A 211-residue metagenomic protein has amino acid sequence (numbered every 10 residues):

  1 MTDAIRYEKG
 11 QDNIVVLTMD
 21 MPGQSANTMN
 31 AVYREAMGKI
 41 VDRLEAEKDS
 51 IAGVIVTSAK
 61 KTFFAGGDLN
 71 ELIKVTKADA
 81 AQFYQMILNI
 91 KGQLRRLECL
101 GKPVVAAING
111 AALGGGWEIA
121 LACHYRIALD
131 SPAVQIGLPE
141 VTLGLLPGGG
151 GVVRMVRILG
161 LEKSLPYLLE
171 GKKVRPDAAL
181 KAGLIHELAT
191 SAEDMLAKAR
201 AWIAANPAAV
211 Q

Functional and structural regions predicted by a protein language model:
M1-D20, S25, E162, Y167-Q211: Amphipathic alpha-helical segments at domain termini/boundaries
M1-T57, A81, L88, G92-R95: Conserved CoA-thioester-binding segment of acyl-CoA-metabolizing enzymes
G53, Y125, H186-E187: Residues at the N-termini of beta-strands
S58-G92, A112, T142-G144: Glycine- (often His-adjacent) and acidic-residue-rich active-site loop that binds/positions the CoA thioester
N70-A78, E118, C123-D130, I158: A glycine- and small-aliphatic-rich helix-loop capping segment at beta-alpha/alpha-beta transitions that lines
K91, R95-L143, P147, Y167: Glycine-rich beta-to-alpha active-site loop
G151-E162: Hydrophobic, secondary-structure "cap" segments at the distal end of domains
